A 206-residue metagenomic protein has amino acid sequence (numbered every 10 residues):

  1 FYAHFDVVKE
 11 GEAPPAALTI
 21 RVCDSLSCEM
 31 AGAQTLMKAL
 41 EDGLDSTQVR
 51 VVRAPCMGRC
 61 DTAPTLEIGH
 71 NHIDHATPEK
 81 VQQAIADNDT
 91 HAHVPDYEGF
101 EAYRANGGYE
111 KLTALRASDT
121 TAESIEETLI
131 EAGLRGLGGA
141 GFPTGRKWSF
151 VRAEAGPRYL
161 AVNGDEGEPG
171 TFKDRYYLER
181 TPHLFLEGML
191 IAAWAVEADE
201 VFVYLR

Functional and structural regions predicted by a protein language model:
F1-R206: Feature of Fe-S/electron-transfer and energy-metabolism proteins that preferentially highlights extended coupling
